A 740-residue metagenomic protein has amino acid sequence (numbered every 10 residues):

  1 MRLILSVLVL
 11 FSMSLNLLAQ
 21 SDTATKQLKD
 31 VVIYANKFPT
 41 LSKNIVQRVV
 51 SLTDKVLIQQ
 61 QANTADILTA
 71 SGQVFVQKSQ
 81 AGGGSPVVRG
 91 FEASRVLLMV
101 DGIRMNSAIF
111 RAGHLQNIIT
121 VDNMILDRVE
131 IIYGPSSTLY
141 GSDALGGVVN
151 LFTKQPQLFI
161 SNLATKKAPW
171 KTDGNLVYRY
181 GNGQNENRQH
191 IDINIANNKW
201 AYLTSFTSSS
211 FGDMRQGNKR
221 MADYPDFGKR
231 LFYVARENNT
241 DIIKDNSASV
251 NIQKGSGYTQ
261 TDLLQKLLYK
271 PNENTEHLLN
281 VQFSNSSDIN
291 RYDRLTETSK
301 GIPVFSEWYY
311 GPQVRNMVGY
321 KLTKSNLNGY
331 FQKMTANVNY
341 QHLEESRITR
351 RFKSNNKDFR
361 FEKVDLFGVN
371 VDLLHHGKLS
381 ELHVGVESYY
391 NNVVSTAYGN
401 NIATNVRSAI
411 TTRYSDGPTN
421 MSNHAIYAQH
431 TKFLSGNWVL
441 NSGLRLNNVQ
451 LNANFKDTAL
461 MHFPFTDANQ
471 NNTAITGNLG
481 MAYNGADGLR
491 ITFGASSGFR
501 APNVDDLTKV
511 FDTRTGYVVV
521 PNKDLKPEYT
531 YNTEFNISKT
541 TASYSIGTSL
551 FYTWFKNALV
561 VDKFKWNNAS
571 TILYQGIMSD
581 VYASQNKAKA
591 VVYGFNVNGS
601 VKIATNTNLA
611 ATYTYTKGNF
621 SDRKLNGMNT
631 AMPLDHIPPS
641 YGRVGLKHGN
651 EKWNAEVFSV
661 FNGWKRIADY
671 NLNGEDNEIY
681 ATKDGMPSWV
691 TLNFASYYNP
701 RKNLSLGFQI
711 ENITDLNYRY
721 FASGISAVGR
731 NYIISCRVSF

Functional and structural regions predicted by a protein language model:
D30-I58, S85: N-terminal periplasmic "start-of-domain" segments of outer-membrane beta-barrel proteins
M105-P135, L139: Short acidic/polar hinge/loop motifs at secondary-structure boundaries that mediate gating or recognition
Q184-S210, R220-D288, V314-N316, F433-L434 (+1 more regions): Transmembrane beta-barrel wall of Gram-negative outer-membrane proteins
K254-Q260, K270-F331, H342-V364, R413 (+1 more regions): Flexible loop and strand-edge segments within Gram-negative outer membrane beta-barrel domains
H342-S346, V394, G399-V406, Q450-M461 (+6 more regions): Surface-exposed extracellular loop regions of Gram-negative outer-membrane beta-barrel proteins, predominantly
E362, L366-D372, N423-A425, V520-K526 (+4 more regions): Outer membrane beta-barrel strand-and-loop segments of large Gram-negative receptors, especially TonB-dependent
H383-A486, D512, Y582, K624-N629: Signature of Gram-negative outer-membrane beta-barrel scaffolds
S435-G436, L440, N448-V449, Y552-W554 (+3 more regions): Gram-negative outer-membrane beta-barrel transporters
